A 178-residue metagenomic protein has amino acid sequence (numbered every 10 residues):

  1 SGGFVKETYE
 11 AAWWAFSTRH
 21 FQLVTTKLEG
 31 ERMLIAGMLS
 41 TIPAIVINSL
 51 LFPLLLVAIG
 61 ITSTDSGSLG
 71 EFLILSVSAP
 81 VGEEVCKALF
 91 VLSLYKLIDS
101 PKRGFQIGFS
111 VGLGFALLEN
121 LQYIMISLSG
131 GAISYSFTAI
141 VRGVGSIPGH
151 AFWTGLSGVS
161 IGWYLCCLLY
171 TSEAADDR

Functional and structural regions predicted by a protein language model:
S1-G82, C86-D99: Specific transmembrane helices
G30-G37, P101, F105-F109, I147 (+1 more regions): Hydrophobic alpha-helical transmembrane segments of integral membrane proteins, especially multi-pass transporters
T41-I45, A79-P80, G112-A116, T154 (+1 more regions): Alpha-helical transmembrane segments of multi-pass membrane proteins
L69-V77, F105-F109, Y135-V144: The feature identifies polytopic integral membrane transport proteins across all domains of life
V81-G82, I140-S157: Membrane-interface loop-to-helix entry segments
V85-G112, A116-L117, M125-F137, W163-L169: Membrane-interface helix/loop boundary segments of multi-pass membrane proteins
F152-L168: Alpha-helical transmembrane segments in multipass membrane proteins, preferentially the mid-helix core
Y170-D177: Conserved small/polar residues in nucleotide/adenosyl-binding loops
